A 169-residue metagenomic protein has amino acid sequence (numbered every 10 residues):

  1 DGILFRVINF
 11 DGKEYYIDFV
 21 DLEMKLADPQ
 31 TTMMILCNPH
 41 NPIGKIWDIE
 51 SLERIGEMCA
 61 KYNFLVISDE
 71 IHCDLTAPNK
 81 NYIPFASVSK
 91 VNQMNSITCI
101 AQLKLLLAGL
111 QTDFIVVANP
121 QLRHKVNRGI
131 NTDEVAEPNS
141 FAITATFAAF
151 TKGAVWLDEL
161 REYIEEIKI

Functional and structural regions predicted by a protein language model:
D1-F5: Substrate-binding/gating loop at the entrance of the active-site cleft, primarily in PLP-dependent aminotransferase-like
R6-I8, C99: Hydrophobic residues at beta-strand termini and immediately following loops that shape nucleotide-binding pockets
F10-K80: Active-site phosphate-binding strand-loop segment of PLP-dependent enzymes
I55, F85, I169: Aromatic/hydrophobic pocket-lining residues that form π-stacking "cages" and hydrophobic walls in ligand
P78, V88, R128-G129: Residue-level signal for well-ordered alpha-helical positions
A86-N92: Short, conserved catalytic or adaptor-binding loops enriched in Gly and charged residues
N95-I169: PLP-dependent aminotransferase class I/II
